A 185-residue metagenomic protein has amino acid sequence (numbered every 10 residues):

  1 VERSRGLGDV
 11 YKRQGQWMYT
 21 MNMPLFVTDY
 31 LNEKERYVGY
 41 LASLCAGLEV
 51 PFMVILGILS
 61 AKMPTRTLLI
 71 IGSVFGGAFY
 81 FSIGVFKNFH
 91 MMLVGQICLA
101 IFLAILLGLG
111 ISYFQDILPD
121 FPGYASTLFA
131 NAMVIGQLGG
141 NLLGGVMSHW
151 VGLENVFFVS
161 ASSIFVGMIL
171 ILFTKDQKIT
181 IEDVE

Functional and structural regions predicted by a protein language model:
V1-Y11: Single conserved hydrophobic/aromatic residue that forms the stacking wall/gate of nucleotide- or nucleobase-binding
M21-R36: Short amphipathic helix-loop junctions that connect adjacent transmembrane helices in Major Facilitator Superfamily/SLC
F52-P64, S148-H149: Helix-to-loop junctions at the C-terminal end of transmembrane segments in multipass secondary transporters
T67-S82, A161: Structural signature of the two symmetry-related core transmembrane helices
F79, H90-C98: Paired small-residue
I105-L118: Intracellular juxtamembrane helix-capping segments at the cytosolic ends of symmetry-related transmembrane helices
D120-W150: A late C-terminal transmembrane helix in Major Facilitator Superfamily
V146-I164: A membrane-interface helix-boundary motif in multi-pass transporters
